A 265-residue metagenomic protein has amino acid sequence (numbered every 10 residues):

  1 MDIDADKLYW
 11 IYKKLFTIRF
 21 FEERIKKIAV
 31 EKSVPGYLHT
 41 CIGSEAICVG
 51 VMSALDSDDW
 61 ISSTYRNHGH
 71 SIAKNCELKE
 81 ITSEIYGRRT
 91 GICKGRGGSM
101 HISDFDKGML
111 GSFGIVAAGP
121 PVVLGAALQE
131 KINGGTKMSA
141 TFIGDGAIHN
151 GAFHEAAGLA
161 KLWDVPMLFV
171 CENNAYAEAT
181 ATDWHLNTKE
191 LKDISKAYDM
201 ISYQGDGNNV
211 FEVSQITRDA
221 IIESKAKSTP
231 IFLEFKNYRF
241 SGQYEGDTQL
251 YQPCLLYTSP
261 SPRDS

Functional and structural regions predicted by a protein language model:
E23-K27, E31-W163, A181-N187, K192 (+1 more regions): Cofactor-binding active-site loop characterized by glycine-rich and histidine/acidic residues
R66, E172-A175, G207-N208, K236-Y238: Short, ordered loop/turn segments at secondary-structure junctions
G69-S71, I148-H149, Y176-A179, F211-E212 (+1 more regions): Flexible loop/turn segments at secondary-structure boundaries
W163, A175-K225: Ligand/cofactor pocket segment of small-molecule handling proteins
V165-F169: A glycine-rich helix N-cap at a beta->alpha junction
F211-T248: Structural signature of the thiamine diphosphate
Y257-S265: Single conserved hydrophobic/aromatic residue that forms the stacking wall/gate of nucleotide- or nucleobase-binding
